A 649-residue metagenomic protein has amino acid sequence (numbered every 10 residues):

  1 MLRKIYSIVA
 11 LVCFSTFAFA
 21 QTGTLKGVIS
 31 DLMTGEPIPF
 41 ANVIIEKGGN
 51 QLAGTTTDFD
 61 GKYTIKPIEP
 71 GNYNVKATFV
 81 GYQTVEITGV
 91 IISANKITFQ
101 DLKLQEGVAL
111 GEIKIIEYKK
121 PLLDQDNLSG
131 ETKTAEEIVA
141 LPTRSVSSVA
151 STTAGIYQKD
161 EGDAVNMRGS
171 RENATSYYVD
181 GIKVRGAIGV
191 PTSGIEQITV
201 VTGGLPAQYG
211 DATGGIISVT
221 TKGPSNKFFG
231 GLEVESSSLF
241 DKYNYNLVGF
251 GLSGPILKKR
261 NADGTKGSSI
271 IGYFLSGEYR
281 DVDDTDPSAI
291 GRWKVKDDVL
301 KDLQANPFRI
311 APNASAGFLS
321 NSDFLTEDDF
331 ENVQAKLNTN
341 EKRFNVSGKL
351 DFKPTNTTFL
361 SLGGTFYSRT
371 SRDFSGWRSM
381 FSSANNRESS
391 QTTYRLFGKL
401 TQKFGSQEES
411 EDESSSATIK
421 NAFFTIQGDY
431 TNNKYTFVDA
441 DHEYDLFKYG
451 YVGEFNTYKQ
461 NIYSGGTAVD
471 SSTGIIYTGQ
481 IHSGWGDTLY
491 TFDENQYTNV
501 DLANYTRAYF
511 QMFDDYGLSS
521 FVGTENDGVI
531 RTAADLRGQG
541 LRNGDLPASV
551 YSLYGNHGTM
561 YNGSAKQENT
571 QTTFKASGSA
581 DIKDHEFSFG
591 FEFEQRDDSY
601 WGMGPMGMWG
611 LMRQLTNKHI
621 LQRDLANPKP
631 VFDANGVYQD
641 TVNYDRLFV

Functional and structural regions predicted by a protein language model:
M1-T22: Cleavable N-terminal targeting peptides that direct proteins into the secretory/outer-membrane pathway or into
F19-E112: Periplasm-facing N-terminal accessory domains of Gram-negative outer-membrane beta-barrel systems
K62, F99, A164, T202 (+5 more regions): Membrane-embedded beta-strand positions in outer-membrane beta-barrel channels/transporters
Q83, V90-F99, E112-P206, I216 (+1 more regions): Periplasmic N-terminal accessory/gating domains of Gram-negative outer-membrane beta-barrel systems
E117, L232-S236, L275-D281, L362-F366 (+2 more regions): Transmembrane beta-barrel strands of outer-membrane/channel proteins
V190-E233, D263: A beta-strand signature from Gram-negative outer-membrane beta-barrel systems, especially the internal plug domain
Y243-D373, E388-F404, A422: Transmembrane beta-barrel wall of Gram-negative outer-membrane proteins
F366-V649: Replace "related TpsB outer-membrane translocases also match" with "some related outer-membrane beta-barrels such as
